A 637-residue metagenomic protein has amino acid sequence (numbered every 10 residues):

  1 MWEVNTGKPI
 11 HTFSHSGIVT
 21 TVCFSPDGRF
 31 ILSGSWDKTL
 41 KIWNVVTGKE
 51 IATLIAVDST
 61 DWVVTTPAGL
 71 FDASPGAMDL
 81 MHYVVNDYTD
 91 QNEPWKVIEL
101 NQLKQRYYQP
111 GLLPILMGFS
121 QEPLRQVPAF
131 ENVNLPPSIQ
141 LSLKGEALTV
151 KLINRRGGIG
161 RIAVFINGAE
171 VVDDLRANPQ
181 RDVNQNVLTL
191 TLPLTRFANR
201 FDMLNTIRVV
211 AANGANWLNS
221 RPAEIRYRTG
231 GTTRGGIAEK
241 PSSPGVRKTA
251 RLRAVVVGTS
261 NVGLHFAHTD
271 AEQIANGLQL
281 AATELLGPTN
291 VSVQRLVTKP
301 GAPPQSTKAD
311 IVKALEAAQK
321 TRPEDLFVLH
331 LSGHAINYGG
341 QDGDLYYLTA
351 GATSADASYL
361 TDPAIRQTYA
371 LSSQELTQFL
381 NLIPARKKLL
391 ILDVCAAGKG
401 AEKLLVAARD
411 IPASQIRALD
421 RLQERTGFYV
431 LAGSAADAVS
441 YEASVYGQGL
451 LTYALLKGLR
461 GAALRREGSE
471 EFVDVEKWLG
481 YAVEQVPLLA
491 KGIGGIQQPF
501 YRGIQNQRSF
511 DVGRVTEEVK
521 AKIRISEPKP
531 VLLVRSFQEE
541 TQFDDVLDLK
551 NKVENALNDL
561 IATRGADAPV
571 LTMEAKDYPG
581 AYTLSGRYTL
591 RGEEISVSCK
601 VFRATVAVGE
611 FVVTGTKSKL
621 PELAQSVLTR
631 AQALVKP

Functional and structural regions predicted by a protein language model:
M1-Q121, R125: WD40-repeat beta-propeller superdomains and closely related acidic/aromatic-rich repeat-like regions
Q105-N134, L464-V531: Caspase-like cysteine protease fold
D182-L188, R228-T232, I237-P241, A271 (+3 more regions): Functional beta-strand-loop-alpha-helix junction segments that form "active/interaction loops" within catalytic
S306-S332, I336-L405: Caspase-like (clan CD) cysteine peptidase catalytic core
S358-T361, Y369-A370, T377, A385-I493: Active-site-proximal C-terminal subdomain of hydrolase catalytic domains
E476, K520-P528, G592-E594, K600-P637: C-terminal/domain-edge helix-coil "capping" segments
L532-P579, T583: N-terminal segment of the mature soluble domain
